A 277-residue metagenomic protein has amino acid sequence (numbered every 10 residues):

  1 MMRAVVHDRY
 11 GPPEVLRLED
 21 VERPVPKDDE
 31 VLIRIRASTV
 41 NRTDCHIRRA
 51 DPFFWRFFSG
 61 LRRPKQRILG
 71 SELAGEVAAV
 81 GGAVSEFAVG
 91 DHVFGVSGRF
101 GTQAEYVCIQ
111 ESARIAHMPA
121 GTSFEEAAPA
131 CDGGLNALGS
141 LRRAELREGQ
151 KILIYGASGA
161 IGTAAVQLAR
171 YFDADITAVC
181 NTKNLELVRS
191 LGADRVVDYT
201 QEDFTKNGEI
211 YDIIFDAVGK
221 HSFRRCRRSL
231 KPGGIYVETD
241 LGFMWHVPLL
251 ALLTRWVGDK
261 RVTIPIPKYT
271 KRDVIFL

Functional and structural regions predicted by a protein language model:
E22-T39, F53-F100: Glycine-rich beta-strand-centered segment in the early N-terminal region that forms part of a ligand/cofactor-binding
G81-A83, I176-L187, K220-F223, F243-W245: Short glycine/proline-centered loop/turn elements that form peptide/ligand docking sites
F94, V197, I214-F215, V237: N-terminal Rossmann-like NAD(P) cofactor-binding module of classical short-chain dehydrogenase/reductase
S97-E111: A structural motif shared across PLP-dependent enzymes of the aminotransferase-like
A127-D198: Mid-domain Rossmann-like dinucleotide-binding core that forms the NAD(H)/NADP(H) cofactor-binding site
T205-I213: A short acidic, Gly/Pro-enriched loop at the edge of an enzyme's catalytic core that lines a small-molecule cofactor
A217-F276: Glycine-rich phosphate-binding loop and adjacent beta-alpha segment of Rossmann(oid) nucleotide-cofactor-binding
